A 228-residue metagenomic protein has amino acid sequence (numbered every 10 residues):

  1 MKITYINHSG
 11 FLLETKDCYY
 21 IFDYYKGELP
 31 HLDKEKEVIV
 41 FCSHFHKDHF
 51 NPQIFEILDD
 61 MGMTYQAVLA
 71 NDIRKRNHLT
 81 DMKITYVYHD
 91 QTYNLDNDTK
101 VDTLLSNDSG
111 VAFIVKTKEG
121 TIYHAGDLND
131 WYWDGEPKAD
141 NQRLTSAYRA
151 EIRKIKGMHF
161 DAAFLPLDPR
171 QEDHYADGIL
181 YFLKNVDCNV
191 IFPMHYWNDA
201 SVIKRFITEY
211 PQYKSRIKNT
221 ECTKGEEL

Functional and structural regions predicted by a protein language model:
M1-E35, K83-H159, E221-L228: Core dinuclear metal-dependent hydrolase active-site scaffold
M1-S9, N77-Y93, S109, Y175-L228: Binuclear metal-ion centers of metallo-dependent hydrolases, dominated by the metallo-beta-lactamase
I21-F22, F41, I122-A125, F164 (+1 more regions): Structural motif
K26-D72, R153-F164: Active-site metal-binding motif and surrounding structural segment of the metallo-beta-lactamase
G27-P30, F45-F50, I73-N77, Y93 (+4 more regions): Active-site environment of divalent metal-dependent phosphoester hydrolases
V38-V40, E56-D60, D140-R143, L180-L183 (+1 more regions): Glycine-rich, phosphate-binding/catalytic loops in enzymes
V68-N71, A125, P193-M194, T220: Generic beta-sheet signal
A147-R153, E172-Y181: A short, acidic, amphipathic alpha-helical segment used as a generic capping/interface helix at domain edges
